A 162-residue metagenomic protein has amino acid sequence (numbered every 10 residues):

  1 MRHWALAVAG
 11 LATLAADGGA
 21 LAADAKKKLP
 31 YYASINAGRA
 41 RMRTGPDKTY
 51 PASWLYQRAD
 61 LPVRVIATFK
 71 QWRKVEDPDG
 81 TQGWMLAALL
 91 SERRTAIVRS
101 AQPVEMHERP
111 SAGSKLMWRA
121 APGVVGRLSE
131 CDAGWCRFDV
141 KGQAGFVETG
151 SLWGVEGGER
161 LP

Functional and structural regions predicted by a protein language model:
M1-A7: Bacterial N-terminal signal peptides that target proteins for export
L11-A12: Repetitive helical segments and hydrophobic/amphipathic motifs
D17-G18: N-terminal signal peptide c-region/cleavage motif recognized by signal peptidases
L21-T44, L55-A59, I66-T81, M85-P110 (+3 more regions): SH3-family beta-barrel domains
D47-Y50: Second-shell loop/turn segments in exported
